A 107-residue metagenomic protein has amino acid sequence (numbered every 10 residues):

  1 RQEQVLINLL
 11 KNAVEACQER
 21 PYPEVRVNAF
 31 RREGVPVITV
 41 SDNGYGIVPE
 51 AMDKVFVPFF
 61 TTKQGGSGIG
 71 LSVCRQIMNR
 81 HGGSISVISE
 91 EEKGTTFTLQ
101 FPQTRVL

Functional and structural regions predicted by a protein language model:
N12-V14: Short helix-loop "hinge" at the ATP-lid/N-box region of the Bergerat-fold HATPase_c
Y22-G34: Short beta-strand/loop element within the Bergerat-fold HATPase_c
D42: Acidic ATP/Mg2+-coordinating residue in the GHKL
G46-K54: Short helix N-cap motif at coil->helix boundaries in the Bergerat
K63, V87-E91, F101: A short beta-strand-to-loop motif within the catalytic HATPase_c
G70, C74: Short alpha-helical Gxxx[C/S/T] motif in the catalytic ATP-binding
